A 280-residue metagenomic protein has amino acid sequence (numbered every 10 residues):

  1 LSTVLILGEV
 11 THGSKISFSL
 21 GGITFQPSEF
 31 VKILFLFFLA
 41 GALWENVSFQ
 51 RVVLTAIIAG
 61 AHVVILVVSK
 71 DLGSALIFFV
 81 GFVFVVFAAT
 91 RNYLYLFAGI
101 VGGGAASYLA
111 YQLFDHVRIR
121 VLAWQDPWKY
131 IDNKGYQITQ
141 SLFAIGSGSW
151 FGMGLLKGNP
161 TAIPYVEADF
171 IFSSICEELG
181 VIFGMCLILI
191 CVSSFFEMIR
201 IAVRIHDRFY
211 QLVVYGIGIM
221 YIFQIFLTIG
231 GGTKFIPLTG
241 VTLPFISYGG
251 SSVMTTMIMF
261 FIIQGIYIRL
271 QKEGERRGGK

Functional and structural regions predicted by a protein language model:
L1-K134, S173-T233, I258-I262, K280: Hydrophobic alpha-helical transmembrane segments of multi-pass inner membrane proteins, especially in bacterial systems
G13, S147, T239: Arg/Lys-rich, often Gly-containing low-complexity segments of ribosomal proteins
I23-F25, F30, I77, L156 (+3 more regions): Short capping/connector residues at structural and topological boundaries
A56, N133, Q137, I163-I171 (+1 more regions): Juxtamembrane loop-helix boundary motifs flanking transmembrane segments in multi-pass membrane proteins
D71-L76, G152-L155, V166-A168, M185 (+3 more regions): Transmembrane helix boundary and interhelical junction motifs in multipass membrane proteins
I145, S149-I182, A202-I205: Long extracytoplasmic/lumenal interhelical loops at the membrane interface of multi-pass membrane proteins
T228-K280: A juxtamembrane structural motif centered on a specific transmembrane helix
